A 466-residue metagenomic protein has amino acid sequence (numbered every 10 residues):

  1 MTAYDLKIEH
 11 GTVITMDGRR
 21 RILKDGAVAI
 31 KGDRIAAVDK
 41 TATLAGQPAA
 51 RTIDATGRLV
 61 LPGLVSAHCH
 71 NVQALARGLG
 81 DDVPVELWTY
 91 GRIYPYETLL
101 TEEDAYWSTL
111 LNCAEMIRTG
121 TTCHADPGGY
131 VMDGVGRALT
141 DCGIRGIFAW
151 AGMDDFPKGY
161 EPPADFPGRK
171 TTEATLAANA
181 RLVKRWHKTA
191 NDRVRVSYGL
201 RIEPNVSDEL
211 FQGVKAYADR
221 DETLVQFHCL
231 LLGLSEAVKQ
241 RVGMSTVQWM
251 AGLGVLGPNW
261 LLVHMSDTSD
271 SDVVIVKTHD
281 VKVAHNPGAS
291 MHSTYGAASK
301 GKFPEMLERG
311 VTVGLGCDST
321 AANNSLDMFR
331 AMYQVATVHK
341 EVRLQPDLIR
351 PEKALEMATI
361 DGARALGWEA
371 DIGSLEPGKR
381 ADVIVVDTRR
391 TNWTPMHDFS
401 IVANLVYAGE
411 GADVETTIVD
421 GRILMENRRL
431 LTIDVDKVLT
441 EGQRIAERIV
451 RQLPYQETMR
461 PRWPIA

Functional and structural regions predicted by a protein language model:
M1-G26, I30-A36, T41, G46 (+1 more regions): Active-site microenvironment of metallo-dependent hydrolases
A3-H10, A45-W88, L110, A114-R118: Replace "His-x-His-based motif
G11, V28, D33, G57 (+13 more regions): Divalent metal-coordination and catalytic microenvironments
L75-W107, W150-K170, L232-G257, H279-K282 (+1 more regions): Active-site gating loops and adjacent loop-to-helix segments of metal-dependent hydrolytic enzymes
R77-I144, T175-N191, Q443-I445, R451: Alpha-helical scaffold segments that flank or form the walls of functional sites
R137-V273: Metal-coordinating catalytic core of metallo-dependent amide/deamination hydrolases
G233-T246, S271-T278, T294-M306, A322-K340 (+1 more regions): Histidine/acidic-residue-rich catalytic or RNA/ligand-binding cores of hydrolases and nuclease-related proteins
G252-N259, P304-P395, V406-A408: His/Asp/Glu-enriched, well-ordered alpha-helical/loop segment that forms or immediately abuts the divalent-metal
